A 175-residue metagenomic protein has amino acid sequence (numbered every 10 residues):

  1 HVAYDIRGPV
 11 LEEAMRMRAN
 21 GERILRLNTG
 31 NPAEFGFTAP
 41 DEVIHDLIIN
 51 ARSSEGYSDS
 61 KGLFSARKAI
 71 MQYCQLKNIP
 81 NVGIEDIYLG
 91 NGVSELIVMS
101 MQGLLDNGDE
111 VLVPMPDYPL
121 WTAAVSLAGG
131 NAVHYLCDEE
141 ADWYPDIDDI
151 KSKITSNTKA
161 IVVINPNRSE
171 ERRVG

Functional and structural regions predicted by a protein language model:
A3-G92, M99: N-terminal small-domain helix-loop-helix segment of the aminotransferase-like
E13, S100, D149-K153: CheY-like receiver
G30-E34, S94, Y118, N167-R168: Short, solvent-exposed loop/turn segments at secondary-structure junctions
N81-I87, N107-E110, N157: Short acidic capping loops at alpha-helix termini that bridge into adjacent secondary structure
G103-V125: Conserved PLP-anchoring active-site segment centered on the Schiff-base-forming lysine
S126-V133: A short helix-loop-beta submotif of the ANL/AMP-binding
V133, D138-G175: Active-site phosphate-binding strand-loop segment of PLP-dependent enzymes
